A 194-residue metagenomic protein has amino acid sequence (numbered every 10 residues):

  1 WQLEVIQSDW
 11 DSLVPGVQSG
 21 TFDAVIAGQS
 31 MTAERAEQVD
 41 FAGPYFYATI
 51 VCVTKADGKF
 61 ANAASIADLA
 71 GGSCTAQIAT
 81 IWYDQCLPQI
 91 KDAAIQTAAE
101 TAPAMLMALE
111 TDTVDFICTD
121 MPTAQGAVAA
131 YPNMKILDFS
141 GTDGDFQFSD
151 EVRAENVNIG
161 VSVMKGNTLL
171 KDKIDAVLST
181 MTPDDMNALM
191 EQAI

Functional and structural regions predicted by a protein language model:
W1-I194: Proline/Glycine/Serine-rich low-complexity intrinsically disordered segments that serve as flexible stalks/linkers
